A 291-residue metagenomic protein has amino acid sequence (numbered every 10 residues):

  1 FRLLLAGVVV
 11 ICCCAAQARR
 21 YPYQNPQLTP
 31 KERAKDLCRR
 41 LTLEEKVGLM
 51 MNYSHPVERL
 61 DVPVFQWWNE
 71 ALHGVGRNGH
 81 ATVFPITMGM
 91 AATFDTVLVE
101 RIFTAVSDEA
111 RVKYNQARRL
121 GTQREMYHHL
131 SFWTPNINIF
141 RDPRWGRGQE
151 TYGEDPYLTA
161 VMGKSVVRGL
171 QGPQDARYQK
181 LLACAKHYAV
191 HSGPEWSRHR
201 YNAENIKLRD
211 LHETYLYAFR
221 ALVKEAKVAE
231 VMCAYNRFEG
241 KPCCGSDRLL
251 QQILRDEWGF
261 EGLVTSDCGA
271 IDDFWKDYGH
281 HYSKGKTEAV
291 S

Functional and structural regions predicted by a protein language model:
F1-A6: Sec-dependent signal peptide recognition, specifically the positively charged N-region followed immediately by
C14-S291: Glycoside hydrolase catalytic-domain context in secreted enzymes
